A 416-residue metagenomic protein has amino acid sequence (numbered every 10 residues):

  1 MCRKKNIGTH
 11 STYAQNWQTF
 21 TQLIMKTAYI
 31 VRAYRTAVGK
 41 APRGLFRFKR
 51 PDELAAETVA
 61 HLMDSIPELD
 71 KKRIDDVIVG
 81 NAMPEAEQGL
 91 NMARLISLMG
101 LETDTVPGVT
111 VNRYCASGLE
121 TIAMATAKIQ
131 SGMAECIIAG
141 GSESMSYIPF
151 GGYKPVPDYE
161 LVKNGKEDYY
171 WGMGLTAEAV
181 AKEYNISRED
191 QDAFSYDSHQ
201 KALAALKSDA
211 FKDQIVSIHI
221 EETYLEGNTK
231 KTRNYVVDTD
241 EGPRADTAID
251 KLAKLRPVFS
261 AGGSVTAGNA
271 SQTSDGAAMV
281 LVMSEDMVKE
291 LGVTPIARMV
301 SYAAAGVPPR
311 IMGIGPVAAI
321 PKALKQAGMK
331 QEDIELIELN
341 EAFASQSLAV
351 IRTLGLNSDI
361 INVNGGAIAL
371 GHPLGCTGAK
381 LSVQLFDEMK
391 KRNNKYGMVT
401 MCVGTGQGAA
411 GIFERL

Functional and structural regions predicted by a protein language model:
I24-P51, A248-I314, K325, V383-Q384 (+2 more regions): Condensing-enzyme catalytic core mediating Claisen C-C bond formation in acyl metabolism
R35-A37, F48, D52-E57, E68 (+3 more regions): N-terminal extracellular/periplasmic Venus flytrap/periplasmic-binding protein-like
R47-I137, S142-E160, I215-V237, R310 (+1 more regions): Conserved beta-ketoacyl condensing-enzyme motif
K49, N81-E135, D168-L175, D246-Q272 (+3 more regions): Conserved catalytic cysteine-centered active-site region of acyl-thioester-dependent Claisen-condensing enzymes
P51-P67, M92-I96, T121, M173-V180 (+5 more regions): Short, well-ordered amphipathic alpha-helical segments that serve as non-catalytic structural scaffolds within diverse
R113-S142, A181-A210, M279-D286, I351 (+2 more regions): Active-site-proximal alpha-helical scaffold in enzymes
Q214, I218, V300-A369: Active-site pocket-lining segment
